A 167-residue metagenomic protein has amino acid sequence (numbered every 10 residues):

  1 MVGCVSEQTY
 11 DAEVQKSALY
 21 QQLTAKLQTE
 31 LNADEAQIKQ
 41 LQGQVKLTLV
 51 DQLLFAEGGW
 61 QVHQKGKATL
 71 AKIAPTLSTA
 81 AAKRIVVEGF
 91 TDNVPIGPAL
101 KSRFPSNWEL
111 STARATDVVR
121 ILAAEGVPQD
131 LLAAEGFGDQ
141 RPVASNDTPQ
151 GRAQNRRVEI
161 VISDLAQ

Functional and structural regions predicted by a protein language model:
V2-Q22: Bacterial Sec signal peptide processing site at the extreme N-terminus
S6, F55-G58: Short small-residue beta-strand/loop micro-motif enriched in glycine and branched aliphatics
S17-Y20, T24-L27, L31, I38: Heptad-repeat alpha-helical coiled-coil signal-transmission segments
L19, T69, R114: Charged catalytic carboxylate motif
A25-A33, L47, G58-G89, N93 (+3 more regions): Periplasmic peptidoglycan-binding/anchoring modules of Gram-negative envelope and division proteins
Q37-K39, Q44-L54, R84-E88, D117 (+2 more regions): Soluble periplasmic/extracytoplasmic beta-strand elements of cell-envelope proteins
K39-L41, T69, T79-A80, V127 (+1 more regions): Extracellular/periplasmic catalytic domains that process cell-envelope and extracellular macromolecules
G59-Q64, F90-Q167: Periplasmic OmpA-like peptidoglycan-binding domain that tethers envelope proteins to the cell wall
